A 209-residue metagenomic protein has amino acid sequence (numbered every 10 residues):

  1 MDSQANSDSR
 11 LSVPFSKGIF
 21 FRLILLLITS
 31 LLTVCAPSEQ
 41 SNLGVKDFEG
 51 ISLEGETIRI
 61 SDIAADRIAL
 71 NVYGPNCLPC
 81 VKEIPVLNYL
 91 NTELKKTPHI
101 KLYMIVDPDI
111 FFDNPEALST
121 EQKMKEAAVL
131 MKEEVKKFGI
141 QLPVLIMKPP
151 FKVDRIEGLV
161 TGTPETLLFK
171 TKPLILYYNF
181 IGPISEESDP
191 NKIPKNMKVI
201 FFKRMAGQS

Functional and structural regions predicted by a protein language model:
M1-G18: N-terminal secretory signal peptides that target proteins for export/translocation
R22-L32: Bacterial N-terminal signal peptides
C35-S61: N-terminal "domain-start" segment that seeds a small globular fold
D66-I68, Y73-N76, D109: Short pre-active-site segment immediately N-terminal to redox-active cysteine/selenocysteine motifs in thiol-based
A69-L70, L102, T166: Hydrophobic beta-strand anchors of alpha/beta hydrolase catalytic cores
V72-Y89: Conserved redox-active cysteine motifs that mediate thiol-disulfide chemistry, especially di-cysteine Cys-X(1-2)-Cys
I84-F138, P149-R155: Structural microenvironment flanking redox-active thiols in thiol-disulfide oxidoreductases
F138-Q141, I146-K198: Thiol/disulfide oxidoreductase modules built on the thioredoxin-like
